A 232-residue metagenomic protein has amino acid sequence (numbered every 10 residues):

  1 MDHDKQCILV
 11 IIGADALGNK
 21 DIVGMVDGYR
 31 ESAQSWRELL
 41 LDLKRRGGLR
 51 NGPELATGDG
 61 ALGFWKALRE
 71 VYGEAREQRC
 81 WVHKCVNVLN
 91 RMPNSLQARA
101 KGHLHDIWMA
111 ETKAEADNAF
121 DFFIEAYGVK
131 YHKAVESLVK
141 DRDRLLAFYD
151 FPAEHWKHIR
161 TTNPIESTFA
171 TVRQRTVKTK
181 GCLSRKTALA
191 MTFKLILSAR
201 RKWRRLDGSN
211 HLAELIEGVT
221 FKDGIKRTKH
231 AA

Functional and structural regions predicted by a protein language model:
M1, Q78, G181-R185: Alpha-helix N-cap/helix-initiation sites
M1-D2, D59, W81, L138 (+2 more regions): Conserved, well-ordered core segments of regulatory domains
M1-G58, L62, K66-A67, V71-E74 (+1 more regions): RNase H-like nuclease fold core
K5, R30-R37, R50, G58-W65 (+9 more regions): Amphipathic alpha-helical transducer elements in NTP-driven molecular machines
Y72-R91: Inter-helix linker motif
N87-E111: Conserved phosphate-handling catalytic cores of large alpha/beta enzymes
D106-A232: Acidic/histidine-rich catalytic cores and adjacent linkers of DNA breakage/strand-transfer/modification proteins
